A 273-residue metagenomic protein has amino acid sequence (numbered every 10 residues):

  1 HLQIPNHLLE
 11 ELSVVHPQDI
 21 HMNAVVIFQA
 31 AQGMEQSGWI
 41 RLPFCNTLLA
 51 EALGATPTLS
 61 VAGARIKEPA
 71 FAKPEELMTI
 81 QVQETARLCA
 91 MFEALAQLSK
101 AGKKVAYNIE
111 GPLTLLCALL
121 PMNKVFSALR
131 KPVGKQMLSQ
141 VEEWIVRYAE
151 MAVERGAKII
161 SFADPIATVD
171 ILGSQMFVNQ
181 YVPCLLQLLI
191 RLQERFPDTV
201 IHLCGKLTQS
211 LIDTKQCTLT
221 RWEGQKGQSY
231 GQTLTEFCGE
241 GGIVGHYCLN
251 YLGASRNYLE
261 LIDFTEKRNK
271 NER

Functional and structural regions predicted by a protein language model:
H1-L59, V178-V200, I212-R273: N-terminal basic, low-complexity leaders that serve as flexible interaction/assembly modules and, when applicable, as
Q32-G33, E150-E154: Non-catalytic positions within long, well-ordered alpha-helices that form the structural scaffold/packing of enzyme
W39-S60, R65-E84, I159-F177: Glycine-rich, proline-tolerant flexible connector loops at the mouths of alpha/beta enzymes
I40-P43, A106-N108, A157-D164, D198-C204: Short beta-strand segments at enzyme active-site cores
N46-L48, P112-T114, P165-V169, G205-S210: Short, internal active-site loops enriched in acidic
T56-M151: Active-site-proximal, glycine-rich beta->alpha crossover segments in alpha/beta enzymes that shape flexible
N108-F126, R155-Q180: Active-site-proximal loop/short-helix segments that contain or immediately flank catalytic acid/base residue(s)
